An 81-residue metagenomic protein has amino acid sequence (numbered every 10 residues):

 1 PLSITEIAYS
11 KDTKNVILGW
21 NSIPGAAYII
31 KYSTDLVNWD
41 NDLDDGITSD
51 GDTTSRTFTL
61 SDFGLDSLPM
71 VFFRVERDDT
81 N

Functional and structural regions predicted by a protein language model:
P1-N81: Short, composition-biased motifs enriched in small/polar/acidic residues
